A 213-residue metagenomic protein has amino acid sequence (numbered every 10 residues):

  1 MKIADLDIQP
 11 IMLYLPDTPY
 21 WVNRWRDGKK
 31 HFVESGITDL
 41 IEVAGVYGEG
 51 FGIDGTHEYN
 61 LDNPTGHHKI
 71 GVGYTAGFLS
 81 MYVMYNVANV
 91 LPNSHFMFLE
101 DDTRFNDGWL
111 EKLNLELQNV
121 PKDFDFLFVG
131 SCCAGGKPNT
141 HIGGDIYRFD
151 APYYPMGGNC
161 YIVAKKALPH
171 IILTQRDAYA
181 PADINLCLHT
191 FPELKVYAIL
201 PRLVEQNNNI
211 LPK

Functional and structural regions predicted by a protein language model:
M1-L99, T103-K213: An acidic/histidine-cluster motif and surrounding catalytic segment that typifies divalent-metal-assisted enzyme active
